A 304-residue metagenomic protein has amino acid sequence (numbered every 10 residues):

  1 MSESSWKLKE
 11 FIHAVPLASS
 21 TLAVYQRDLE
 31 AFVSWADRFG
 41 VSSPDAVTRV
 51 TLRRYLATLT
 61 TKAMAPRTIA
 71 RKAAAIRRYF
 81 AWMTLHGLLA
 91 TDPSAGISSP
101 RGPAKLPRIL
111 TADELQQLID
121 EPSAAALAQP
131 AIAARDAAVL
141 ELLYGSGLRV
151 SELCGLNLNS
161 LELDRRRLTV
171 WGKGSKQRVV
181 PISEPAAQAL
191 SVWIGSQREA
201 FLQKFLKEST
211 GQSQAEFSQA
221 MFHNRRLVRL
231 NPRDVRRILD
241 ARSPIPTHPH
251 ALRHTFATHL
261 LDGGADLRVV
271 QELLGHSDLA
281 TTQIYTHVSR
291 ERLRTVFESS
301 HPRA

Functional and structural regions predicted by a protein language model:
M1-A304: Conserved catalytic core of the tyrosine transesterase superfamily
